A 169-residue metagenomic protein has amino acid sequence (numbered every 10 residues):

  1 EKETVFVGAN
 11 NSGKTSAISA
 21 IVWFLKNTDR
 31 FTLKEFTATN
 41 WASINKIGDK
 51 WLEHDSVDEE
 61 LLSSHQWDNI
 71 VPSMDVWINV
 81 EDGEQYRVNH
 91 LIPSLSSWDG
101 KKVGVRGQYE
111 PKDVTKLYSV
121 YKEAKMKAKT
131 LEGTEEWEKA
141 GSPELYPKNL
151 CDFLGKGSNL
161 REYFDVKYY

Functional and structural regions predicted by a protein language model:
E1-N10, V71-W77: Amphipathic repeat-derived elements
E3-I47: Phosphate-binding glycine-rich loops of NTP-binding sites
W41-V71, W77-Y169: Glycine-rich phosphate-binding loops of NTPases
